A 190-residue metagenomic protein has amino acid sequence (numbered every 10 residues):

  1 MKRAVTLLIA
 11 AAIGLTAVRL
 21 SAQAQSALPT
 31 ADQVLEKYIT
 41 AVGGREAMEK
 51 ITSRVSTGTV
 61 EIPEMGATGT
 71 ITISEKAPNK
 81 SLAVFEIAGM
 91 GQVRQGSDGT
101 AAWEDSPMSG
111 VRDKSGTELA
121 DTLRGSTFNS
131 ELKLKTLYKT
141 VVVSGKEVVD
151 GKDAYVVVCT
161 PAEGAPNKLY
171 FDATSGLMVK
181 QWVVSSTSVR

Functional and structural regions predicted by a protein language model:
M1-A4: Positively charged n-region of N-terminal signal peptides that target proteins for export
L7-R19: Bacterial N-terminal signal peptides
A22, S26, A88, K152-R190: Gly/Pro-enriched, hydrophobic low-complexity segments that function as extracytoplasmic propeptides/linkers
L28-D32: Soluble non-cytosolic domains of exported or imported proteins
Q33-G110, T136-G145, P161: N-terminal mature ectodomain segment of secretory-pathway/periplasmic proteins
Q92-S97, K114-E118, N167-K168, R190: A short, polar/proline- and glycine-enriched secondary-structure boundary/capping micro-motif
W103-S130: Acidic/charged, solvent-exposed loop-and-adjacent secondary-structure segments enriched in E/D, K/R, S/T, and G/P
D121-V158, M178-W182: Short, conserved active-site entrance elements at the starts or edges of catalytic domains
